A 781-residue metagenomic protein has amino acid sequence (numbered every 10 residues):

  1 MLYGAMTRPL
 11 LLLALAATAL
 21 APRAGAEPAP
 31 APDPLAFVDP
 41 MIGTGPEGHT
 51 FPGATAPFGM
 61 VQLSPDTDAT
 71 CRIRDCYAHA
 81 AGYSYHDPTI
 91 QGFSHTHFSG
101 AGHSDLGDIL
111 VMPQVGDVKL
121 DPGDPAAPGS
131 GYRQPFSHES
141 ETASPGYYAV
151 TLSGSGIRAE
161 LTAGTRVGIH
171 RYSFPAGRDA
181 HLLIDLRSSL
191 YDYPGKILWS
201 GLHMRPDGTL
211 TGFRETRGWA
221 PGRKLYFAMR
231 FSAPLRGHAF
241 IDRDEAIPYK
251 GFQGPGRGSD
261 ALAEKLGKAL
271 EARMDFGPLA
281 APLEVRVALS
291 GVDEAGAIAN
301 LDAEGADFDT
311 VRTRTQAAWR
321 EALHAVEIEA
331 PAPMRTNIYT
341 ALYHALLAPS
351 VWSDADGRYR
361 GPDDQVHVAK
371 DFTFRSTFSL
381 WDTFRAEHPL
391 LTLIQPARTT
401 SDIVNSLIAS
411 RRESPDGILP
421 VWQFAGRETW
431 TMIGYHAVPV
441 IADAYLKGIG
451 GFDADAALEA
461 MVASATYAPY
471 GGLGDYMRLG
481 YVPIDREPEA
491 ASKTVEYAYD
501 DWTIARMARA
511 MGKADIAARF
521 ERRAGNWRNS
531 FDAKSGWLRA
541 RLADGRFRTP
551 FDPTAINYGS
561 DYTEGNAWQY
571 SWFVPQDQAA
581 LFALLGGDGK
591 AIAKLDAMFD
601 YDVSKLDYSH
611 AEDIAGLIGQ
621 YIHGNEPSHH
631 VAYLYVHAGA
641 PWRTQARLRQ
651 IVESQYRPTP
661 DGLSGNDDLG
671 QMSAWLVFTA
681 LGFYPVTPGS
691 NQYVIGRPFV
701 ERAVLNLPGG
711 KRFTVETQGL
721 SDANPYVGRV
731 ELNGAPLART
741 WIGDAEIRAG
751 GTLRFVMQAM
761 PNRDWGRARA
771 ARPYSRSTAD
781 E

Functional and structural regions predicted by a protein language model:
M1-L11: Bacterial N-terminal signal peptides that target proteins for export
P9-A19: Bacterial N-terminal signal peptides
A17-P30: Bacterial Sec-dependent signal peptides at the C-terminal "C-region" and cleavage site
E27-P439, Y445-V495, A508-N529, S535-L538 (+7 more regions): Accessory carbohydrate-recognition regions in carbohydrate-active enzymes
D500: ATP-dependent phospho-/nucleotidyl transfer catalytic cores
